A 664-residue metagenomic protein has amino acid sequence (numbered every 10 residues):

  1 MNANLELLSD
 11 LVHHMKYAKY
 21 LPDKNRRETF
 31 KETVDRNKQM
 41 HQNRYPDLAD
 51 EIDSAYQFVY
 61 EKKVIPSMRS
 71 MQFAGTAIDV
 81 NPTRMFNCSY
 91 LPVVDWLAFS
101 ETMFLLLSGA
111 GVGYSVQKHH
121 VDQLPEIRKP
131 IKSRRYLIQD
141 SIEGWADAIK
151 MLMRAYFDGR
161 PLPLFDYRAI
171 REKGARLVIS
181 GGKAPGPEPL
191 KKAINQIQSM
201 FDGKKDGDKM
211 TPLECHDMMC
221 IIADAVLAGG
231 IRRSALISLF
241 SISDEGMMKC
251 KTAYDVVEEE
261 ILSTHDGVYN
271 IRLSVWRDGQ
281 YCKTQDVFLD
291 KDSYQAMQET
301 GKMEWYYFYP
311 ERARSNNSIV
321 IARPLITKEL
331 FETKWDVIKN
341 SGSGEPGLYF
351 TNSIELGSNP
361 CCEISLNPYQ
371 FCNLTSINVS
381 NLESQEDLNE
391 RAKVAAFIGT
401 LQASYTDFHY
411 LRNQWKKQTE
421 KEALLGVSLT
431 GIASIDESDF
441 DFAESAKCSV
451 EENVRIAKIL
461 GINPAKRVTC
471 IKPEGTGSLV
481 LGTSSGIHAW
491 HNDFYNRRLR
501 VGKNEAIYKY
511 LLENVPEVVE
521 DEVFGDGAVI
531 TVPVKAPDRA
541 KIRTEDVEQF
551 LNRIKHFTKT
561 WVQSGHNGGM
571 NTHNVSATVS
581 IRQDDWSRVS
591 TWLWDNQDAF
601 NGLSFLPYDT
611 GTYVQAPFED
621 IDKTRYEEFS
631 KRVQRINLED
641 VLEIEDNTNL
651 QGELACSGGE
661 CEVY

Functional and structural regions predicted by a protein language model:
M1-Y664: Extended catalytic cores of very large enzyme megasubunits
